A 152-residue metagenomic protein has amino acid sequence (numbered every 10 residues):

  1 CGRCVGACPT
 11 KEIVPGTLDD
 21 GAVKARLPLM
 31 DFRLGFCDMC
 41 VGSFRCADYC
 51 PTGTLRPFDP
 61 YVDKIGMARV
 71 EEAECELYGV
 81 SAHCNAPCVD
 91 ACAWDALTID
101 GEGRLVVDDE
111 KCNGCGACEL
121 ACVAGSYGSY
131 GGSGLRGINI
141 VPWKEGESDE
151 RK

Functional and structural regions predicted by a protein language model:
C1-V5, T10-M39, M67-A82: Sequence context of c-type cytochrome heme-c attachment sites
R3-G21, V41-D63, H83-V106, A117-W143: Iron-sulfur cluster-binding cysteine motifs and their immediate structural context in ferredoxin-like electron-transfer
P28-M30, R104-V107: Generic recognition of long tandem-repeat/solenoid scaffolds
E145-E147: Cys-His-centered catalytic/binding microenvironment captured across papain-like cysteine peptidases and homologous
E150-K152: Extracytoplasmic/luminal low-complexity segments enriched in Pro/Gly and acidic/polar residues that act as flexible
